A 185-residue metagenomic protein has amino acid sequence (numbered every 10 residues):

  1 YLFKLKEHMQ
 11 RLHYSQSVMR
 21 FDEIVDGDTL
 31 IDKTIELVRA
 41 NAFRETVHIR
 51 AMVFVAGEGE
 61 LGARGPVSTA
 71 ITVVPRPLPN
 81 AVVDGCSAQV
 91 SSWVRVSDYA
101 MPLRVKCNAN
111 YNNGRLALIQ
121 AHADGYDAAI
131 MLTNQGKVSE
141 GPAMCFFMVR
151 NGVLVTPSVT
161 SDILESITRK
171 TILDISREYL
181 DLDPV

Functional and structural regions predicted by a protein language model:
Y1-E36, A40, F54, E60-V185: Helix-start/capping segments and mature chain N-termini
T46-V53: ATP-grasp fold ATP-binding core
